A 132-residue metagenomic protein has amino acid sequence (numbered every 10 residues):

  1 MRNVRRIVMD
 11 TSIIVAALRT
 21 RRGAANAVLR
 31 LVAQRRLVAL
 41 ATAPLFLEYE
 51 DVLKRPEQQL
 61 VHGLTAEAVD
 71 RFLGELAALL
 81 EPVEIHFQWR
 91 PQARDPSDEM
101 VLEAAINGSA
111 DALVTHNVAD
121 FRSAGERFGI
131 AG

Functional and structural regions predicted by a protein language model:
M1-A41: Short, well-structured N-terminal submotif of metal-dependent ribonuclease cores
R2, Q92, E99, I106-A112 (+1 more regions): Acidic, PIN/NYN-like endoribonuclease modules and their adjacent C-terminal/linker elements
I13-I14, L45, A119-D120: Alpha-helix capping/helix-boundary segments
A16-A17, Q88-R94: Short, flexible loop segments at the rims of nucleotide/cofactor-binding pockets, characterized by
L18-R19, L53, G125: Short, flexible helix/strand-to-coil boundary loops that buttress conserved ligand/catalytic motifs in alpha/beta
V28, V101-L102: Short, hydrophobic alpha-helical packing/hinge segments within bilobed ligand-binding/sensory domains
L31-Q88: PIN-domain endoribonuclease scaffold, especially VapC-family toxins
